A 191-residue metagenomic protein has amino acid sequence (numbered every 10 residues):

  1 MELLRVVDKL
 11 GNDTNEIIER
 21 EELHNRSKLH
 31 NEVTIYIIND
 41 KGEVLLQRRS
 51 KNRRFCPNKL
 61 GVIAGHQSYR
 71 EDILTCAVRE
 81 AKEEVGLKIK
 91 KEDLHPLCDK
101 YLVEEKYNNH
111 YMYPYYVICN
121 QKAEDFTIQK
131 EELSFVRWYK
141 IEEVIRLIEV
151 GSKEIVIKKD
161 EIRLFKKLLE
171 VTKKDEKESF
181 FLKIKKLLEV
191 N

Functional and structural regions predicted by a protein language model:
M1-T34, I38-D40: Acidic, metal-coordinating catalytic segment for phosphate/diphosphate chemistry, firing primarily on the Nudix
L10, N39-G42, S50, I118-A123 (+1 more regions): Short loop segments at secondary-structure junctions
N25-S27, F55-G61, R137-W138: A short, polar/proline- and glycine-enriched secondary-structure boundary/capping micro-motif
S27, N52, D125-I128: Short secondary-structure boundary/capping segments
E32-H66: A glycine-rich, hydrophobic loop/mini-helix early in the fold
L45-L46, V62-P96, Y115: The catalytic Nudix box helix
P57, Y69, P96-P114, I118-N191: Nudix hydrolase/Nudix homology domain
